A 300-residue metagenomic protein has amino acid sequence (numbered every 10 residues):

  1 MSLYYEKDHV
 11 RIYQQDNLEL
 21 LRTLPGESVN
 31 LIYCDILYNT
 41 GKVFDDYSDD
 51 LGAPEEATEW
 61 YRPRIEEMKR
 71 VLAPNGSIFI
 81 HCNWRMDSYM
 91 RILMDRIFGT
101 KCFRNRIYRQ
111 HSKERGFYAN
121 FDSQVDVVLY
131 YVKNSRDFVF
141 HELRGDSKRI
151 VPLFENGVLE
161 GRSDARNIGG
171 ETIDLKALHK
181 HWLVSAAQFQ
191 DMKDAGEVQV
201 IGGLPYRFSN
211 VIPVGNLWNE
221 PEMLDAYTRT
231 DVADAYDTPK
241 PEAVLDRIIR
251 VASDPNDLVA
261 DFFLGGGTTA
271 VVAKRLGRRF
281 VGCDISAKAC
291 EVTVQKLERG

Functional and structural regions predicted by a protein language model:
M1-V294, E298-G300: Core catalytic lobe of class I
